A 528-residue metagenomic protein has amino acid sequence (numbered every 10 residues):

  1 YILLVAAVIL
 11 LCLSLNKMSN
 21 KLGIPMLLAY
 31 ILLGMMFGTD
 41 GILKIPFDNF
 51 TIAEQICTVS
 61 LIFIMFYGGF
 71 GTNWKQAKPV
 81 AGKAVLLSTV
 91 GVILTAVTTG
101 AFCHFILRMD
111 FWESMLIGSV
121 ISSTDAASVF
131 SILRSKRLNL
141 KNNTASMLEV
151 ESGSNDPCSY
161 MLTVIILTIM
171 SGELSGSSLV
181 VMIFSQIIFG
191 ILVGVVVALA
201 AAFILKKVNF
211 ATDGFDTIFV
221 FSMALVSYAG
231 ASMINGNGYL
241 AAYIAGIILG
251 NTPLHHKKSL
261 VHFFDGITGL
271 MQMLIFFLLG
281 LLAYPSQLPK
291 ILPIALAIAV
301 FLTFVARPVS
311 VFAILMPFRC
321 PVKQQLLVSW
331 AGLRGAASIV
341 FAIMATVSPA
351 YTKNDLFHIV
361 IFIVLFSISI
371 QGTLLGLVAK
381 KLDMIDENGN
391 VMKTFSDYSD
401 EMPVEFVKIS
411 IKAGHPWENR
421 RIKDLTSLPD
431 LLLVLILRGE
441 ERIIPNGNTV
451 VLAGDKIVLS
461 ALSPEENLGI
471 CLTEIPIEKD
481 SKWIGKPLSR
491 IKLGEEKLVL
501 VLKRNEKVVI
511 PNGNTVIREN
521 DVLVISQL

Functional and structural regions predicted by a protein language model:
Y1-N388, E401: Transmembrane helical cores of multi-pass secondary ion antiporters/exchangers
V309, M316-L327, A337, F341-L528: Cytosolic regulatory regions of ion transport systems
